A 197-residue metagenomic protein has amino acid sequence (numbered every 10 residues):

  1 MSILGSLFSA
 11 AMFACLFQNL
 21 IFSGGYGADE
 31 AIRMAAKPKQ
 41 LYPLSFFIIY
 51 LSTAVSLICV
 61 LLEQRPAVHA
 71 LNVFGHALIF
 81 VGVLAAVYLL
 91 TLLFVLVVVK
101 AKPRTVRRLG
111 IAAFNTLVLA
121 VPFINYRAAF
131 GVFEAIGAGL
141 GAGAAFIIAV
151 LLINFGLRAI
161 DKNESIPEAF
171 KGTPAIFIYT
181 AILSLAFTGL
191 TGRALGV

Functional and structural regions predicted by a protein language model:
S2, L185-V197: Juxtamembrane boundary at the C-terminal end of a transmembrane helix
S6-I21, L71-L84, G137-A149: Structural signature of hydrophobic alpha-helical transmembrane segments
L20-F46, E63: Membrane-interface helix-loop junction between the first two transmembrane segments
G25-I32, F94-L96, R108, T116-G131: Generic transmembrane alpha-helix signature in multi-pass membrane proteins, especially transporters/channels
A35-F47, G75, F133-L140, E168: Membrane-interface alpha-helices at helix entry/exit sites of multi-pass transporters
F46-S56, R107-F123, F146, G172-S184: Small-residue-rich segments of transmembrane alpha-helices in multi-pass membrane proteins, especially helix faces
L61-G110: Ordered, amphipathic secondary-structure segments that act as subunit-interaction surfaces in large macromolecular
R158-I178: Interfacial loop-to-transmembrane junctions
